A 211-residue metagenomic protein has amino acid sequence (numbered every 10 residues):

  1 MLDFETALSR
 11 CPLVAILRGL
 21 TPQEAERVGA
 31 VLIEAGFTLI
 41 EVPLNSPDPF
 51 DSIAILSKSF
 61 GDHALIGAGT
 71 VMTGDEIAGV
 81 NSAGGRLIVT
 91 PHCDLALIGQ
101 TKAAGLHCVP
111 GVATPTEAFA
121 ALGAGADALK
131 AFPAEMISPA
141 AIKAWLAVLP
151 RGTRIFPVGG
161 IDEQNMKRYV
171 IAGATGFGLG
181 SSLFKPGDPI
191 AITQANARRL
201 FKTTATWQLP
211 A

Functional and structural regions predicted by a protein language model:
M1-R86, C93, A103, E163-Q164 (+2 more regions): Conserved N-terminal beta1-alpha1 strand-loop-helix module at the mouth
D48, H63, M72-D75, N81-R168 (+2 more regions): Conserved anion-binding
